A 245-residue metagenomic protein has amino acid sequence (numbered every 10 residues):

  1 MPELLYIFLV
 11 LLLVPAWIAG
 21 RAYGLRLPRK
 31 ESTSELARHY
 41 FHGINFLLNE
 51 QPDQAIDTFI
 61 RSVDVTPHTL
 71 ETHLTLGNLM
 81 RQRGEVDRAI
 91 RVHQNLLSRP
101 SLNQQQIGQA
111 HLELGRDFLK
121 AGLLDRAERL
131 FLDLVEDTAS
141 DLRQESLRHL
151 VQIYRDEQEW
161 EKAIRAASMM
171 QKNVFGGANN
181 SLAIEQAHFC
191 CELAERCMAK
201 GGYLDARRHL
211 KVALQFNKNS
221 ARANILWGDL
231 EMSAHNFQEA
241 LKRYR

Functional and structural regions predicted by a protein language model:
S34-V65, E85, K120, F189-K200: Alpha-helical segment of the N-proximal tetratricopeptide repeat
A37, E71, Q105, Q109 (+4 more regions): Start-of-helix register in tetratricopeptide repeats
P52-D53, V86, L124, W160 (+2 more regions): TPR-repeat structural position
D64, S98, E136, K172 (+2 more regions): Conserved structural position within tetratricopeptide repeats
P67, S101, Q105, A139-D141 (+2 more regions): Short coil turns that delineate tetratricopeptide repeat
